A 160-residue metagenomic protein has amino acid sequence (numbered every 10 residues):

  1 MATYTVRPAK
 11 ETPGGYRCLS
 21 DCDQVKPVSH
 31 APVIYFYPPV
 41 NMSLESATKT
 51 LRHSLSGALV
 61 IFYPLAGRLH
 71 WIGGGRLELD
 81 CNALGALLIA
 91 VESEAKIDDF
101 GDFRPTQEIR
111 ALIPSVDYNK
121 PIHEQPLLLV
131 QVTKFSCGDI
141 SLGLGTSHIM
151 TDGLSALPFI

Functional and structural regions predicted by a protein language model:
M1-I160: Non-catalytic N-terminal regions of enzymes
